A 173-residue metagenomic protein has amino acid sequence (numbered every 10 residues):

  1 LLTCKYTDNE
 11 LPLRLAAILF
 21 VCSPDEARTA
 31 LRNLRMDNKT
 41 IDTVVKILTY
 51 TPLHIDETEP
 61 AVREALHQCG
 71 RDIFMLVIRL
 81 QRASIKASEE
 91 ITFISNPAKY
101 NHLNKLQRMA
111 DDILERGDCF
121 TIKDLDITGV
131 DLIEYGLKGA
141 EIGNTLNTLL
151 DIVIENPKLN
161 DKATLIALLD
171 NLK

Functional and structural regions predicted by a protein language model:
L1-A98: Conserved, hydrophobic alpha-helical core segments of structured domains
A87-K173: Charged substrate- and nucleic-acid-binding regions of tRNA-handling and nucleotidyl-transfer enzymes, centered on
